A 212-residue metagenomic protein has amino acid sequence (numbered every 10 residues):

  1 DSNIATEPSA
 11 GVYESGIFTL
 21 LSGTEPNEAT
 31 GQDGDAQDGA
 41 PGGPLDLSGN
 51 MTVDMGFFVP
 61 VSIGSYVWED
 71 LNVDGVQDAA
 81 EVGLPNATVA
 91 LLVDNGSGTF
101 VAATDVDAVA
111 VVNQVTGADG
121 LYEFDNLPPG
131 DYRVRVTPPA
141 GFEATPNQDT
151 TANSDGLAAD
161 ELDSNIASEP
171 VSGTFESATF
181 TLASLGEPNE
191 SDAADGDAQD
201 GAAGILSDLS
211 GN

Functional and structural regions predicted by a protein language model:
D1, T6, L91, G130-G141: A short, solvent-exposed beta-strand micro-motif common in secreted/extracellular proteins
D1-S48, G96-V111, N147-N212: Surface-exposed intrinsically disordered loops and tails
G11, P128-G130: A glycine-anchored, Pro-Gly-centered beta-turn/N-cap motif
T52-D78, V82, T88-L92, A203 (+1 more regions): A short, Gly/Thr-enriched small/hydrophobic beta-strand-prone motif that recurs across taxa
Y66-N72, A90-D94, A103, T137-P139 (+1 more regions): Predominantly extracellular/luminal cell-surface or secreted proteins
L71-D78, G83, D94-Y122: Short, acidic Ser/Thr/Gly-rich low-complexity loop/linker segments typical of extracellular and cell-surface proteins
D119-E123, V134-T137: Mobile, glycine-rich extracellular loop/lid and propeptide segments that shape or gate substrate/ligand access
